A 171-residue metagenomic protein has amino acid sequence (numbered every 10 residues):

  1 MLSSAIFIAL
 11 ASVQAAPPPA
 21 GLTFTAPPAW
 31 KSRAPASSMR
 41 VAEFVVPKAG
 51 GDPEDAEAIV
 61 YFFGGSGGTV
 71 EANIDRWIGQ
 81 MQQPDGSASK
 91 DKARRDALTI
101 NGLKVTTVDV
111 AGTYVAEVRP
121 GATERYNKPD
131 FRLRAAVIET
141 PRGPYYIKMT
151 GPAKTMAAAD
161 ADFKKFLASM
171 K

Functional and structural regions predicted by a protein language model:
L2-V13: Sec-dependent N-terminal signal peptides
A16-R33, A168: Short N-terminal segments immediately surrounding and downstream of signal-peptide cleavage
A20-L22, A26-P28, R40, A56 (+3 more regions): Envelope-exposed proteins and targeting segments
G21, G64-A72, K128, A153-A161: Soluble non-cytosolic domains of exported or imported proteins
A26-P84: Secretory pathway targeting signatures of secreted, lumenal, and periplasmic proteins
P28-W30, P141-K171: Surface-exposed amphipathic alpha-helical segments
M39-V41, D75-I138: Signature of long, low-cysteine stretches enriched in small and polar/charged residues
A49, F63-G65, A111-V115, R142 (+1 more regions): Solvent-exposed coil/turn segments that connect beta secondary-structure elements in extracytoplasmic/periplasmic
